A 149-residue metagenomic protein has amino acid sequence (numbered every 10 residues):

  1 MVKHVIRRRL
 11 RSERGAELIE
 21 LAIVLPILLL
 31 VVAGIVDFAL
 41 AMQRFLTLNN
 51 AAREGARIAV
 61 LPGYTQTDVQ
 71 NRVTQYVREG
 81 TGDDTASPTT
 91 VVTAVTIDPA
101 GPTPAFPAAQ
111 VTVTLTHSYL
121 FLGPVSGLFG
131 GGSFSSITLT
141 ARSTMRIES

Functional and structural regions predicted by a protein language model:
V2-K3, E54-S149: Short, conserved structural patches
V2-Q75: Alpha-helical assembly-interface signal, strongest on the long, hydrophobic N-terminal helix that forms
